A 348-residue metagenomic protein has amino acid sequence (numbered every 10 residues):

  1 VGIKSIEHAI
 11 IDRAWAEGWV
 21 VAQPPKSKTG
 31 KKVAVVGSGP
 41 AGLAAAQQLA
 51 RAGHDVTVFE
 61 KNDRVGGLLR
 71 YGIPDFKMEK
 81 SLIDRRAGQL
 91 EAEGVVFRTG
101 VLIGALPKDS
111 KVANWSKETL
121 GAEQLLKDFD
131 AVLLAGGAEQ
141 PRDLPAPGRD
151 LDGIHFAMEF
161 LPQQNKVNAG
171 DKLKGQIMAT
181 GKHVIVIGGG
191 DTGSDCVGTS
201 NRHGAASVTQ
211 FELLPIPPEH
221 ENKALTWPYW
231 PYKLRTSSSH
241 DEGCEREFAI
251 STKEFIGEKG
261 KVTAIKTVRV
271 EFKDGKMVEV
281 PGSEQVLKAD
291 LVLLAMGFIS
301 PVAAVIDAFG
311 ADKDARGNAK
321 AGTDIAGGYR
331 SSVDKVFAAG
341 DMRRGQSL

Functional and structural regions predicted by a protein language model:
V1-R13: Iron-sulfur (Fe-S) cluster-binding segments and ferredoxin-like electron-carrier domains, especially [2Fe-2S]
I3-K4, V35-A105, R142-R149, E159 (+3 more regions): Beta1-alpha1 glycine-rich phosphate/pyrophosphate-binding loop at the start of Rossmann-like nucleotide-binding domains
A14-V33, P162-K182: A short, basic/flexible loop-to-alpha-helix module at the beginning of a structural domain
S27-V36, D84-P147, K253-E271, L291-L293 (+1 more regions): Feature captures the FAD/FMN-dependent oxidoreductase FAD-binding
T29-K32, G100, T180-H183, A249 (+2 more regions): Phosphate-coordination loops involved in phosphoryl transfer and adenosine-cofactor binding
V33-V35, V56, V184, V336: Conserved hydrophobic helix-helix packing surfaces used for dimerization/oligomerization
L49, E79-Q89, G94-A105, D109-V132 (+9 more regions): Catalytic cores of nucleotide-enabled group-transfer and carboxylate-activating enzymes in metabolic and assembly-line
D150-G181, K273-Q346: FAD-site-proximal beta/loop scaffold in flavoenzymes
